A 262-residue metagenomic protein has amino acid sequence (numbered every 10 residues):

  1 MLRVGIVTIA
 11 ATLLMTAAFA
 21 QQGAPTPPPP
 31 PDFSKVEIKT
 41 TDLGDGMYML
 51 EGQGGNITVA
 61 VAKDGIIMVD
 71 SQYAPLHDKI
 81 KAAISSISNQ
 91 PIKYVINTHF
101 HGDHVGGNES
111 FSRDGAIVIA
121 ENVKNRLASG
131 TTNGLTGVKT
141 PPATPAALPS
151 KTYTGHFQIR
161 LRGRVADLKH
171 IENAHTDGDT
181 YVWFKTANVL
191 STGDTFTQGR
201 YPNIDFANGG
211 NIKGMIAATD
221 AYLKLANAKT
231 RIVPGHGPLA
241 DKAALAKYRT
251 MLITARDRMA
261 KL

Functional and structural regions predicted by a protein language model:
G5-A17: Bacterial N-terminal signal peptides
A18-Q22: Boundary at the C-terminal end of the N-terminal hydrophobic targeting segment
G23-L43: Short N-terminal segments immediately surrounding and downstream of signal-peptide cleavage
F33, D42, A82-L161, D177: Active-site HxH/HxHxD metal-binding segment of metal-dependent hydrolases
K39-A83, V182-F184, V189-D194: Conserved beta-strand hairpin/beta-sheet module of binuclear metal-dependent hydrolase folds, prominently
G46, A60, D70, I84 (+9 more regions): Divalent metal-coordination and catalytic microenvironments
G65-I67, Y73-P75, Q158, V165 (+1 more regions): Metallo-beta-lactamase
A244-R258: Short, electropositive alpha-helical surface patch
